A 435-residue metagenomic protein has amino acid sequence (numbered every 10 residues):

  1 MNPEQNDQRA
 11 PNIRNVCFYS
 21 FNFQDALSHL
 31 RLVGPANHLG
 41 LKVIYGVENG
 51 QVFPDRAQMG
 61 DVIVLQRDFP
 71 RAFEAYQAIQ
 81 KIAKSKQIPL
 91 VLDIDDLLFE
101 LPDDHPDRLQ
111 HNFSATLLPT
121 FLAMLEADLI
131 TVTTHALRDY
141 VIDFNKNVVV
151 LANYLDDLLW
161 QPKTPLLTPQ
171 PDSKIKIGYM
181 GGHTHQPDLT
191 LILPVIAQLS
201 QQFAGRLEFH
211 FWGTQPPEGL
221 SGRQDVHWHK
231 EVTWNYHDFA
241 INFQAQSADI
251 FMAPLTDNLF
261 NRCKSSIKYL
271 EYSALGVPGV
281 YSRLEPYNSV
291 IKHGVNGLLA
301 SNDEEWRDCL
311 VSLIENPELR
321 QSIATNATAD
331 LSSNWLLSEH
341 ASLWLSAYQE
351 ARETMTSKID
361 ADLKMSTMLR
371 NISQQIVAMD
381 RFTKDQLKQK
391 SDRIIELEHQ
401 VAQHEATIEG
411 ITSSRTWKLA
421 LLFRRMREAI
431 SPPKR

Functional and structural regions predicted by a protein language model:
M1-P70: N-terminal pre-catalytic "stem/leader" segment of glycosyltransferase-like enzymes
F18-L39, Y154-Q246: Conserved catalytic-core segment of nucleotide-activated headgroup transferases in glycan assembly
K81, Q110-L129: Membrane-proximal helix-turn-helix segments that form the acceptor-binding/catalytic region of lipid-linked
E126-K163: Donor nucleotide-sugar binding/catalytic pocket of nucleotide-sugar-dependent glycosyltransferases
P187, T233-E271, V280-S289: Nucleotide-sugar-dependent
I291-E304, S312-E318: Conserved acidic donor-binding segment of nucleotide-sugar-dependent glycosyltransferases
E318-Q349, E353, D360-R370: A charged, aromatic-enriched C-terminal amphipathic alpha-helix characteristic of glycosyltransferases across folds
E353-R435: Boundary detector for helix-to-coil junctions that initiate low-complexity/charged tails
